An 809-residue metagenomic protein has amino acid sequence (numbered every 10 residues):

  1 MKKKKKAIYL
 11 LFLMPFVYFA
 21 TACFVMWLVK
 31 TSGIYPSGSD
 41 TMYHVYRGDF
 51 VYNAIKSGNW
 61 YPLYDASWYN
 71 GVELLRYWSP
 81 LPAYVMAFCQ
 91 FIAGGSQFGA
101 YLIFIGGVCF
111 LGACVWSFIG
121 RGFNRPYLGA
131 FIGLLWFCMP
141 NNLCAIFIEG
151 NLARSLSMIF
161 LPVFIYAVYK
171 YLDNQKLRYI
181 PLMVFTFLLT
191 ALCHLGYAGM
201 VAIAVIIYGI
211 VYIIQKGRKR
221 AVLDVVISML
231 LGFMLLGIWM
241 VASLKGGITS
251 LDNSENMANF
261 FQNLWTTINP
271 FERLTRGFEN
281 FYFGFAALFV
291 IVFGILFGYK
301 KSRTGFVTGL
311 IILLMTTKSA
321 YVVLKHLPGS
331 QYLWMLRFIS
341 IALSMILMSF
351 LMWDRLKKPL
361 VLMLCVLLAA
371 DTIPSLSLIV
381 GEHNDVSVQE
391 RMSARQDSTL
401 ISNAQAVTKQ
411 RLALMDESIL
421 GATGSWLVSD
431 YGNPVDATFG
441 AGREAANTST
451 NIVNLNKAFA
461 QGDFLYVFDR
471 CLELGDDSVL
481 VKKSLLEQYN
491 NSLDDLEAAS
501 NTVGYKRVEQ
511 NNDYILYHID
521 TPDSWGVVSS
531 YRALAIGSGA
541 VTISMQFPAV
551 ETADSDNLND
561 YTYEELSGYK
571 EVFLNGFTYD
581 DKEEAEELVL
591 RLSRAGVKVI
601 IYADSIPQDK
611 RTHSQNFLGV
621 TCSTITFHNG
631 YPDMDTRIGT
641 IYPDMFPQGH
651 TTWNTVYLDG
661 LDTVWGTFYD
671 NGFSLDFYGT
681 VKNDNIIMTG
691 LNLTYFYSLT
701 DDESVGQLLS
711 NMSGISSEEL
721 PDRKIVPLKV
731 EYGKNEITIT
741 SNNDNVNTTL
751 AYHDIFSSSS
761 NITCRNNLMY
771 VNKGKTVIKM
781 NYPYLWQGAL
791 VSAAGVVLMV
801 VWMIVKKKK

Functional and structural regions predicted by a protein language model:
M1-S387, T399, S478-V481, S492 (+4 more regions): Membrane-embedded transmembrane-helix bundle of lipid-linked glycan/lipid transferases
K2-K3, G537-G539, E718-K809: Active-site-proximal, structured, solvent-exposed surfaces of multi-pass membrane proteins that position macromolecular
L135, A413, L480, K570-G576 (+2 more regions): Structural motif
A145-I146, M200-V201, S243, G421-G424 (+5 more regions): Extracytoplasmic/secreted cell-surface and envelope-processing proteins
F187, A370-H383, A404-D477, L485 (+4 more regions): Extracytoplasmic/lumenal acceptor-recognition loop(s) of multi-pass membrane glycoenzymes
L472, E487-Q488, L493-A499, D513-H518 (+1 more regions): Catalytic cores of secreted or luminal carbohydrate-active enzymes
E583-Y642: A glycine-rich, often tryptophan-bearing local segment used as a flexible ligand/cofactor-contacting loop or short
H628-K682, Y697: Catalytic beta-strand/loop cores that center a nucleophilic Ser/Cys/Thr and support acyl-enzyme chemistry
